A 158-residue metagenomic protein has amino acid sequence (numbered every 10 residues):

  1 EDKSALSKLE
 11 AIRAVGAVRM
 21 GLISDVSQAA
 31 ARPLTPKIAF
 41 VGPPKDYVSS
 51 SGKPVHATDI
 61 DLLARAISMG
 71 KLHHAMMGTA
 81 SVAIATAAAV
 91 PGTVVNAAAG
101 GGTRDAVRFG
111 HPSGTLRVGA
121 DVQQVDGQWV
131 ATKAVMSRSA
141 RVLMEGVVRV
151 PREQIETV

Functional and structural regions predicted by a protein language model:
E1-V158: Active-site proximal loop and beta-alpha junction motif in alpha/beta enzyme cores
